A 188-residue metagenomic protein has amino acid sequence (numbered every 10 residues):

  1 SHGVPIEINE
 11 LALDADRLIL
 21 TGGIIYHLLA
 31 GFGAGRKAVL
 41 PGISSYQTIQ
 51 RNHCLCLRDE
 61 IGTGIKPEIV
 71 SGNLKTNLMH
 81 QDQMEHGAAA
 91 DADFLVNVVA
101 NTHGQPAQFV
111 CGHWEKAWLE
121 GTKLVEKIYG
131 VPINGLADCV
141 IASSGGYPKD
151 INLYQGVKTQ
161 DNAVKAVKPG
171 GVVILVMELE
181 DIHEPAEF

Functional and structural regions predicted by a protein language model:
V4-L136: Conserved, well-structured core segments that form the ligand-binding/active-site neighborhood of functional domains
I19-T21, D138-S143, I174: Structural motif
G23-Y26, G145-Y147, L179: Short glycine-rich anion-binding loops that position phosphate/pyrophosphate groups of nucleotides and phosphorylated
T122-L124, I128, G135-K158: Conserved AWS/pre-SET-to-SET junction and N-terminal core of the SET lysine methyltransferase domain, specifically
D150-F188: C-terminal catalytic subdomain
